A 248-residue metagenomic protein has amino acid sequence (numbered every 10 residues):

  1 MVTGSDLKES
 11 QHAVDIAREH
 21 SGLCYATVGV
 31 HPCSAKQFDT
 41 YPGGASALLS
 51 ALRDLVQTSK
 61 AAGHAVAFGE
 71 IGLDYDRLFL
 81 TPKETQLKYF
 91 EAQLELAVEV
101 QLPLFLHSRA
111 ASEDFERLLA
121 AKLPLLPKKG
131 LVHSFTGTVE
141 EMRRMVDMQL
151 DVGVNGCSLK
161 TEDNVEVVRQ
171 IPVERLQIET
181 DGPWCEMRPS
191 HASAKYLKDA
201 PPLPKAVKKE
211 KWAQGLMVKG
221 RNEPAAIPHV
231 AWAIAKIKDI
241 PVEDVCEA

Functional and structural regions predicted by a protein language model:
M1-A248: Mid-domain alpha/beta scaffold segments of enzyme catalytic cores
